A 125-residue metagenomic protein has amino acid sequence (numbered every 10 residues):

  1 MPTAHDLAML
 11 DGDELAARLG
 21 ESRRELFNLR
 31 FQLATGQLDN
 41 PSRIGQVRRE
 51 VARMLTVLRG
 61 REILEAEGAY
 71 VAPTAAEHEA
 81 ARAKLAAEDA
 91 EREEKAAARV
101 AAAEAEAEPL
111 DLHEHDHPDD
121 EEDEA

Functional and structural regions predicted by a protein language model:
M1-A52, V57: N-terminal leader/targeting segments and the first structural element of proteins
G20, G45, E50, L55 (+5 more regions): Small/flexible residues
P41, Q46, A52-A80: A eukaryotic "domain-to-IDR transition" signal
G68-A125: Intrinsically disordered, low-complexity charged/polar segments
